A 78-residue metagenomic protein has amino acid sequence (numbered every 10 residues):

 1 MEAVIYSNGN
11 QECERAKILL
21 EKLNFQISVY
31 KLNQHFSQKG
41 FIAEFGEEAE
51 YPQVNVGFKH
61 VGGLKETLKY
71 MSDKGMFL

Functional and structural regions predicted by a protein language model:
M1-S28: Local sequence-structure signature of Cys/Sec-based thiol-disulfide redox active-site neighborhoods
S7, L32, F58: Conserved residues at beta->alpha junctions
Q11, F36, G62: Short alpha-helical
E14, I18, K39, K69: Alpha-helical elements of the RecA-like P-loop NTPase motor core of helicases
L23, E44-F45, K74: Residues at alpha-helix termini
K31-E48: Thioredoxin-like thiol-disulfide oxidoreductase module
F45-N55, L64-K65: Structural micro-motif
V56-L78: Non-catalytic, surface beta->alpha helical segment in thiol-disulfide oxidoreductase systems
